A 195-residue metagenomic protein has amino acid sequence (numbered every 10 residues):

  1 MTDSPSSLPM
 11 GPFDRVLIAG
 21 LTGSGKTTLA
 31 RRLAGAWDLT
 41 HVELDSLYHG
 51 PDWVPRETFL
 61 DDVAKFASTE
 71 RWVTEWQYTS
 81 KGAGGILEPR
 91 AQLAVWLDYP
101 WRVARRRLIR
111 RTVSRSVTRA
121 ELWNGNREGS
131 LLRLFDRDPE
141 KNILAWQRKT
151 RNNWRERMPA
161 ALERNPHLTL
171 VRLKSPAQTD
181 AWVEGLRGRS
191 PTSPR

Functional and structural regions predicted by a protein language model:
T2-G11, K141, A145-R195: NTP-dependent small-molecule kinase module
I18: Hydrophobic anchor at the beta1->P-loop junction of P-loop NTPases
T22: The conserved Walker
K26: Conserved lysine of the Walker
L29: Hydrophobic positions on the alpha1 helix immediately C-terminal to the Walker A/P-loop
R32: Active-site signature of alpha/beta-hydrolase-fold catalytic machinery across serine- and Asp/Cys-nucleophile hydrolases
T40-Y99: Conserved nucleotide-sensing/catalytic segment adjacent to the nucleotide-binding pocket in NTP-handling enzymes
Y99-N153, T192-P194: A glycine- and Lys/Arg-enriched "phosphate-lid" helix/loop adjacent to the NTP-binding pocket of small-molecule kinases
